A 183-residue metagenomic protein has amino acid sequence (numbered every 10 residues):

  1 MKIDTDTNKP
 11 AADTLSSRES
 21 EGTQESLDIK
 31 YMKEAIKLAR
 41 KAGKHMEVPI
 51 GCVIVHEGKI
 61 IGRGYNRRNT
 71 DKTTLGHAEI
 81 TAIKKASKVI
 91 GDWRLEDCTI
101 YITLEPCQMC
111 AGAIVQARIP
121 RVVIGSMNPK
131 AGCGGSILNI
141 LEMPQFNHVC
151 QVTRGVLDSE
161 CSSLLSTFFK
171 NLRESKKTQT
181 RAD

Functional and structural regions predicted by a protein language model:
M1-H45, W93, M109-D183: Zinc-dependent deaminase
M46-I50, E96: Short, basic and Ser/Thr-rich N-terminal targeting/leader segments
I50-G58: Short beta-strand scaffold segments in enzyme catalytic cores
T70-I80: A short, polar/charged loop-to-alpha-helix boundary motif
D92-L104: Immediate flanking context of iron-sulfur cluster ligation sites
